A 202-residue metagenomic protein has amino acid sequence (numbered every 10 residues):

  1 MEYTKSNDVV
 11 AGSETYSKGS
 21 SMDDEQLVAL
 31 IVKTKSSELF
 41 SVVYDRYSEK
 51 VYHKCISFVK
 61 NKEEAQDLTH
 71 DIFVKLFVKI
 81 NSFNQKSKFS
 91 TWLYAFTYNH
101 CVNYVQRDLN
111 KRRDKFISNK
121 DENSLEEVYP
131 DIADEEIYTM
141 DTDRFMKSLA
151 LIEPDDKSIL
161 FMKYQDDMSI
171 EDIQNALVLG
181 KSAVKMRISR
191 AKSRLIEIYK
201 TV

Functional and structural regions predicted by a protein language model:
M1-E49, V202: N-terminal module of bacterial RNA polymerase sigma factors
Y16, V32-V42, Y52-D71, A176 (+2 more regions): Short, charged helix-capping/linker segments at alpha-helix termini
S20-S21, N103, K111-T139, S169: Internal acidic/polar
V32-K33, K60, F73-K88: Sigma70-family region 2
R46-E49, S57-F58, F161-M168: Short helix-capping/turn signature of helix-turn-helix
D67-V74, K88-N99: Structural recognition of an alpha-helix C-terminal capping motif at a helix-to-coil junction
S82-N84, A95-F116: Arg/Lys-rich amphipathic alpha helix in sigma70-family domain 2
V102, S148, D156, Q165 (+1 more regions): DNA-recognition helix of helix-turn-helix
